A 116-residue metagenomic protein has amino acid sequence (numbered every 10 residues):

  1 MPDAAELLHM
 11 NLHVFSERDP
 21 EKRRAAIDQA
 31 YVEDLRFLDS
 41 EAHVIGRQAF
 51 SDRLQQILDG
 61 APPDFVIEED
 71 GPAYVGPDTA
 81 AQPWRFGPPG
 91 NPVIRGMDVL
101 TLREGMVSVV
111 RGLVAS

Functional and structural regions predicted by a protein language model:
M1-A30: Short acidic-aromatic low-complexity motifs
P2-A4, S51, N91, V107: Domain-scale activation on soluble regions of proteins
R24-G76: A solvent-exposed, acidic/Ser-Thr-rich amphipathic alpha-helical stretch
D64-V66, N91-I94: Short solvent-exposed loop/turn micro-motifs enriched in small/polar/acidic residues
G76, P89-P92: Short glycine/serine/proline-enriched coil/turn segments at secondary-structure junctions
P77-A81: Short, hydrophobic/aromatic-rich segments at coil-to-beta transitions
Q82-P88: Short beta-strand segments that buttress and anchor functional surface loops
R95-S116: Short beta-strand edge/turn micro-motifs at domain boundaries
